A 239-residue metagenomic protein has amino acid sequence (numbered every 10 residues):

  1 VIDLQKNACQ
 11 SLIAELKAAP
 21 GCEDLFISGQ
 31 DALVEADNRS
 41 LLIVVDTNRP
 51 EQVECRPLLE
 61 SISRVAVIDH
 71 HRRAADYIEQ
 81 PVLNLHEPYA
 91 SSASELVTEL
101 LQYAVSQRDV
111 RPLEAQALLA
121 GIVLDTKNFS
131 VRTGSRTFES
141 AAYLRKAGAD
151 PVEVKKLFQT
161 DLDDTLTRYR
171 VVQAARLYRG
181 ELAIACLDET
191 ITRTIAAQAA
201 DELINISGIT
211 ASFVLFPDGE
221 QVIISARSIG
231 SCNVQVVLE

Functional and structural regions predicted by a protein language model:
V1-C22, L33-L41, L124-E239: Hydrophobic helix-and-loop "lid/oligomerization" segment in the mid-to-C-terminal part of catalytic domains
G21-P81: Active-site cofactor/cluster-binding pocket
D24-S28, V67-H71, Y89-S94, D109-P112 (+3 more regions): Glycine-rich loops and low-complexity Gly/Arg-rich segments that provide flexible linkers or classic glycine-based
Q30-L33, V53-P57, N84-P88, Q107-D109 (+2 more regions): A generic local secondary-structure boundary/capping motif
D31-V34, L58-L59, R73-I78, E95-L101 (+2 more regions): Short C-terminal domain-edge/linker segments immediately following a structured domain
R49, Y89-A93, L113, D164-L166 (+1 more regions): A general structural signal for short secondary-structure boundary/capping elements
V65-V67, V82-L85, L182-I184, V214: Conserved beta-strand scaffold positions in the cores of enzyme catalytic domains, especially in NTP/NDP-utilizing
H70-A141: Short alpha-helices
